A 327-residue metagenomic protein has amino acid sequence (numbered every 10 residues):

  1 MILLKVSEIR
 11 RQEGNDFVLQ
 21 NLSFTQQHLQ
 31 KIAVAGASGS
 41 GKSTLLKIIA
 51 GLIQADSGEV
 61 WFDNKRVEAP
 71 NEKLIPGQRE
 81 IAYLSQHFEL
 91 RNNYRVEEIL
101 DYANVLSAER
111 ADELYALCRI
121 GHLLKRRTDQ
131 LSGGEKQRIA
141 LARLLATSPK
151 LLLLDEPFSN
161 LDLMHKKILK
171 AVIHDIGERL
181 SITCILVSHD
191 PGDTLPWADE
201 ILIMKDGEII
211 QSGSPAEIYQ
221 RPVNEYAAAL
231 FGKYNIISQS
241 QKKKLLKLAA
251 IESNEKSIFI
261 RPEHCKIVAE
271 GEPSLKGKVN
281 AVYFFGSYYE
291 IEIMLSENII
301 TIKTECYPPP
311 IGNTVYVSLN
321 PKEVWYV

Functional and structural regions predicted by a protein language model:
S43, K244-V327: Non-catalytic connector elements of ABC transporters
A50: Helix-to-loop junction immediately C-terminal to a conserved catalytic motif
R66-A82, I218, P222: ABC ATPase NBD coupling module
A108-L124, D175: Conserved ABC ATPase "signature" region
R127-L131, E135-Q137: Conserved ABC ATPase signature
A146-K150: A short, proline-enriched helix->beta-strand linker immediately N-terminal to the Walker B motif in ABC-type P-loop
L152-E156: Catalytic Walker B motif of ABC-type/P-loop ATPase nucleotide-binding domains
D206-G207: Conserved ABC ATPase "signature" C-loop
